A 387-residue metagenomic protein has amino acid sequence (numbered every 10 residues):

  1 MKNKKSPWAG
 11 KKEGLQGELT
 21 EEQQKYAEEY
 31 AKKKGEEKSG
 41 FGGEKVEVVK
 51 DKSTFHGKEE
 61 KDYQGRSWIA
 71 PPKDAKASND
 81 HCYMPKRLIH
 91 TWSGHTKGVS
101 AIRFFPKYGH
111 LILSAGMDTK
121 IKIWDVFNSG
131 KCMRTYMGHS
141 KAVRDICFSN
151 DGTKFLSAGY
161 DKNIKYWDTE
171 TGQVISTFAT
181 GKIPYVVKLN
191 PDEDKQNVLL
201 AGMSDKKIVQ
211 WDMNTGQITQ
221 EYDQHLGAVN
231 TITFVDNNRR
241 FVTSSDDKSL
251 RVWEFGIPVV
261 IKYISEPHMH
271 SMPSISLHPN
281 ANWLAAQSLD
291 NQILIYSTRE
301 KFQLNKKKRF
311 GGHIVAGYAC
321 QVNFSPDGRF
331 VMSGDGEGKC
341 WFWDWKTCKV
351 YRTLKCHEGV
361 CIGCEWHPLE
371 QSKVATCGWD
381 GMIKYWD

Functional and structural regions predicted by a protein language model:
M1-I89: Intrinsically disordered terminal extensions that flank WD40 beta-propeller domains in eukaryotic WD-repeat scaffold
A77-R87, K107, I123-A142, S149-N150 (+11 more regions): Per-blade loop-tip surfaces of WD-repeat and WD-like beta-propellers in eukaryotic adaptors/scaffolds
R103-G109, C147-G152, K188-Q196, T233-R239 (+4 more regions): Loop/turn segments within WD40 beta-propeller blades
S114-D118, A158-D161, G202-D205, S244-D247 (+3 more regions): Conserved strand-to-loop turn within each blade of WD40 beta-propeller repeats
E300-F330, G336: A surface-exposed beta-alpha-beta supersecondary segment
K308-Q321, K349-H367: Conserved blade-ending motifs and adjacent loop-strand segments that build the rim/top face of beta-propeller domains
I362-D387: Blade-level signature of beta-propeller repeat domains, shared across WD40, Kelch, NHL, RCC1 and BNR/Asp-box propellers
